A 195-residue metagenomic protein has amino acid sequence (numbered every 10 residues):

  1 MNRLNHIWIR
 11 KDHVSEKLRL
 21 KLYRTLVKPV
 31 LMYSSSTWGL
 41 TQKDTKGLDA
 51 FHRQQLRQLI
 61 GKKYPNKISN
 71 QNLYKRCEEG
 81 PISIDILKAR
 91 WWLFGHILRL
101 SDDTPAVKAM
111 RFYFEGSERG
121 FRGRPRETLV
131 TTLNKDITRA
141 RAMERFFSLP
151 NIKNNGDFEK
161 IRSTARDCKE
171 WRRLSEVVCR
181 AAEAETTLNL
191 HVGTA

Functional and structural regions predicted by a protein language model:
M1-A195: Short linear motifs embedded in intrinsically disordered, charge-biased segments
